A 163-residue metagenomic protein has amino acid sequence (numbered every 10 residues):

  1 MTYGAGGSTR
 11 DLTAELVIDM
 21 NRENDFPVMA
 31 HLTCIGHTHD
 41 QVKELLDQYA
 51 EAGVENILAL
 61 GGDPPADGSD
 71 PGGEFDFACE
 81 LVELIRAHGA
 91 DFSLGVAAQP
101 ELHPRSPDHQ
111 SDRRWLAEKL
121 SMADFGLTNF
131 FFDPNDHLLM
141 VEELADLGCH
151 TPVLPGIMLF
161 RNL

Functional and structural regions predicted by a protein language model:
M1, V28-L32, I57-A59, L94-A98 (+2 more regions): Hydrophobic faces of well-ordered beta-strands that scaffold small-molecule active sites in alpha/beta enzyme cores
Y3-G7, C34-G36, G61-P65, A98-L102 (+2 more regions): Active-site-proximal loop/turn and secondary-structure-junction residues that shape catalytic pockets, frequently
G7-M20, T38-E44, D63-I85, S106-H109 (+1 more regions): Active-site-adjacent beta->alpha loops and helix N-cap segments on the catalytic face of soluble alpha/beta enzymes
V28-D40, G95-Q110: Active-site mouth loops of central-metabolism enzymes
Y49, K119-M122, P155: Conserved, mostly hydrophobic/aromatic
G73-P100, R105, L147-L163: Active-site pocket-lining/capping segments in soluble small-molecule metabolic enzymes
R105-S121, G126: Active-site glycine-rich loop that binds ribose-phosphate moieties when present
